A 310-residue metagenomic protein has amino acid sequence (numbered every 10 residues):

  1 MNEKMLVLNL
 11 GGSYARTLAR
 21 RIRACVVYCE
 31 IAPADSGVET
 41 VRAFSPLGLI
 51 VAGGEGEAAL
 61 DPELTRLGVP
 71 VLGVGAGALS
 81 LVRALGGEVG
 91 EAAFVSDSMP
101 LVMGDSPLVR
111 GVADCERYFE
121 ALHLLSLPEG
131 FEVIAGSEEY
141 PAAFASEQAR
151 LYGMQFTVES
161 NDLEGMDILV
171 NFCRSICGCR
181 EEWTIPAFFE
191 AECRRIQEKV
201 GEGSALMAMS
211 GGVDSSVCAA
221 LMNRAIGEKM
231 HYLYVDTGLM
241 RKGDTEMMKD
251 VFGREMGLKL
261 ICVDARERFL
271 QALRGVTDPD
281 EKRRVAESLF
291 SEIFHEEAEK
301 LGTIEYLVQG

Functional and structural regions predicted by a protein language model:
M1-G48, A59, T65-L67, R83-E305: RNA-binding accessory domains that recognize and position tRNA/RNA substrates
I50-A52, G73, M207, Q309: Redox-cofactor binding/interface segments in oxidoreductases and associated redox assembly factors
G53-E57: Short glycine-rich anion-binding loops that position phosphate/pyrophosphate groups of nucleotides and phosphorylated
G73, G77, V82, G86: Gly/Ala-rich beta-loop-alpha elbow adjacent to hydrolase catalytic centers
